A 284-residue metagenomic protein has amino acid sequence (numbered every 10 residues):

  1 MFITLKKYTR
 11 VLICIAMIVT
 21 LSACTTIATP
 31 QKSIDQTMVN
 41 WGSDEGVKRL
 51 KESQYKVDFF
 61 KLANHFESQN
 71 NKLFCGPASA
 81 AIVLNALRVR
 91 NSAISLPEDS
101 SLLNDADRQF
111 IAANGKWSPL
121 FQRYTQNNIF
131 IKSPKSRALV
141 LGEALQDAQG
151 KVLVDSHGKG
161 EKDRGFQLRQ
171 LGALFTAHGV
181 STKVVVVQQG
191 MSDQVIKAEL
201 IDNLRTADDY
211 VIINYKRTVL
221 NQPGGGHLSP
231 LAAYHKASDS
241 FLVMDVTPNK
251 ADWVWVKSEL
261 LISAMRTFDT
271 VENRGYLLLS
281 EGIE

Functional and structural regions predicted by a protein language model:
F2-I13: Bacterial N-terminal signal peptides that target proteins for export
I3, S22-A23: An exposure/low-complexity boundary signal
Y8, K32, V271: Conserved catalytic or regulatory cores that recognize and/or transform ribose-phosphate-containing ligands
V11-S22: Bacterial N-terminal signal peptides
C24-R164: Active-site-adjacent structural segments surrounding the nucleophilic cysteine of cysteine proteases and isopeptidases
M38, L103-G226, A232-S280: Conserved active-site-adjacent core of cysteine acyl-enzyme catalytic domains
I283-E284: Short, solvent-exposed mixed-charge patches
